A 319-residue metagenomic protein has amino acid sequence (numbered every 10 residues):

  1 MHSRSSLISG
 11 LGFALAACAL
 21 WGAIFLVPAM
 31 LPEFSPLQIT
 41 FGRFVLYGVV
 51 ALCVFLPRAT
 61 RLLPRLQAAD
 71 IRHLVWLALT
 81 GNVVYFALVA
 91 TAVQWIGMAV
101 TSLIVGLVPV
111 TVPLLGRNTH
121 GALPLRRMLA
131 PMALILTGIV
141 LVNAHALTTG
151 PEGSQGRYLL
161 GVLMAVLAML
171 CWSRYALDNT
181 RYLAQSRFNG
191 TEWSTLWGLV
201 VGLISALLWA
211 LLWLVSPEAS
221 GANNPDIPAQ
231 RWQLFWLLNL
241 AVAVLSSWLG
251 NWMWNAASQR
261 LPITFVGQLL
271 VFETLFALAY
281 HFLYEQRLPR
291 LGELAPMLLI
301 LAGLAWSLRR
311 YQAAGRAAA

Functional and structural regions predicted by a protein language model:
M1-F41, G150-R181, L203, A319: Glycine-/small-residue-enriched transmembrane alpha-helix faces in small-molecule transporters and effluxers
I8-F13, Q38-V54, W76, A130-T137 (+2 more regions): Hydrophobic alpha-helical transmembrane segments of multi-pass integral membrane proteins, especially transporters
A17, G42, N82, F86 (+3 more regions): Helix-helix packing/entry segments at the starts of transmembrane helices
L20-F25, L56-V105, L141, A243-L261: Specific transmembrane alpha-helical segments of multi-pass solute transporters/efflux pumps, especially DMT/EamA
G22, A78-V83, A87, V110-L114 (+7 more regions): Hydrophobic/small/kink-forming positions within alpha-helical transmembrane segments of polytopic membrane proteins
Q38-V49, V89-M132, I263-F282: Specific alpha-helical transmembrane segments that line the substrate/conduction pathway and gating interfaces
F44, F235, I263, G267 (+1 more regions): C-terminal-most transmembrane helix of multi-pass membrane proteins
A51, F55, P124-T149, G292-Y311: Hydrophobic transmembrane alpha-helices of multi-pass small-molecule transport proteins
